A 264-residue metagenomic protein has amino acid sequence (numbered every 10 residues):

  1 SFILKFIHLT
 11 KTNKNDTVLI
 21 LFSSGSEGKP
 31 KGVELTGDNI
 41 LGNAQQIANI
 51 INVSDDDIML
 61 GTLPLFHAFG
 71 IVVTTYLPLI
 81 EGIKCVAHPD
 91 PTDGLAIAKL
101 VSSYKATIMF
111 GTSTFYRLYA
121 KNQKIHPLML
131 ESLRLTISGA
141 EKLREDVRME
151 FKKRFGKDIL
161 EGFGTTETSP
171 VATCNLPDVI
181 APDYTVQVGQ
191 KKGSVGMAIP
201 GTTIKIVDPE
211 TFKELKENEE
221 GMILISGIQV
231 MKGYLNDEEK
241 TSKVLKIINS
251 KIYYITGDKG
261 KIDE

Functional and structural regions predicted by a protein language model:
S1, G32-E34, G61, K84-P91 (+1 more regions): Short beta-strand->loop structural element characteristic of the AMP-binding/adenylate-forming
S1-F22, K29, N52-I58: Conserved pre-ATP/AMP-binding loop-to-beta segment of ANL
L9-K11, G189-A198, E214, V244 (+1 more regions): Short Gly/Pro-enriched turn/cap motifs at secondary-structure boundaries
T17, S23-S26, M59, L65 (+5 more regions): Conserved S/T- and glycine-rich ATP-binding loop of Class I adenylate-forming
L41-I58, F66-I108, K121-N122: Conserved AMP-binding/adenylation subdomain of ANL enzymes
A106-G111, A120-Q190, T203: Gly/Ser/Thr-rich phosphate-binding loop
A140, G164, G196, G227 (+1 more regions): Active-site glycine-centered loops adjacent to acidic/histidine catalytic or metal-binding residues that shape
K213-N218, L224-E264: Conserved ATP-binding/catalytic segment of the ANL
